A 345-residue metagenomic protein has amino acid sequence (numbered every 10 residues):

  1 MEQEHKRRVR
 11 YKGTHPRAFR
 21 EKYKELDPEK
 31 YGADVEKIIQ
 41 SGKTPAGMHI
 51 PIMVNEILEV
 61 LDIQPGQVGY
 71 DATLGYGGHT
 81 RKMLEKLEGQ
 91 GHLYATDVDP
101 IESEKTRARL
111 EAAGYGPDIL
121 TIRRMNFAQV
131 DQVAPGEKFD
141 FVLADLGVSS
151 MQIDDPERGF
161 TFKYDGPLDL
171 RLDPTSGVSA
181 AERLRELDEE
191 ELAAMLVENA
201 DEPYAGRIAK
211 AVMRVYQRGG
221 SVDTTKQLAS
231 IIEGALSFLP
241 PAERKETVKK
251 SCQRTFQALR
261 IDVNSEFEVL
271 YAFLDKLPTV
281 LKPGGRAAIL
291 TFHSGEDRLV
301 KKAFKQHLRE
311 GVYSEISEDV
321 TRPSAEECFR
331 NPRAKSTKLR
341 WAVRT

Functional and structural regions predicted by a protein language model:
M1-T345: S-adenosyl-L-methionine-dependent methyltransferase catalytic core, i.e., the SAM/SAH-binding region
